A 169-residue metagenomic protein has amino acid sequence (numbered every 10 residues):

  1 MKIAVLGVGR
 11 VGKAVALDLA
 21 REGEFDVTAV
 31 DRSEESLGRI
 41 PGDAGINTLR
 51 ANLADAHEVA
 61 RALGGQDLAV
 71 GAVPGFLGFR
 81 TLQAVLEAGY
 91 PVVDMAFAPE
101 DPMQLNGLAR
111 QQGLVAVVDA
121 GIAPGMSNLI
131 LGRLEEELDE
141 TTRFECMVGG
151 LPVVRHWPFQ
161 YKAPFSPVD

Functional and structural regions predicted by a protein language model:
I3-G7: Conserved N-terminal Rossmann-fold NAD(P)-binding element of oxidoreductases
G9, D31-S33: Residues in the short beta-alpha loop(s) of Rossmann-like NAD(P)-binding domains
G12-K13: N-terminal Rossmann-fold NAD(P) dinucleotide-binding loop
S33-S36, P99: Helix N-cap at the beta1-alpha1 junction of Rossmann-like dinucleotide-binding domains, i.e., the first residues
N52-G65, L77: Conserved Rossmann-fold cofactor-binding substructure of NAD(P)-dependent oxidoreductases
L68-V85, A98-P102: Beta-loop-alpha module in the N-terminal Rossmann-like domain of NAD(P)-dependent dehydrogenases, especially those
M95-V118: Rossmann-fold NAD(P)-binding glycine/threonine-rich loop
L114-D169: Rossmann-like dinucleotide-binding core of oxidoreductases
